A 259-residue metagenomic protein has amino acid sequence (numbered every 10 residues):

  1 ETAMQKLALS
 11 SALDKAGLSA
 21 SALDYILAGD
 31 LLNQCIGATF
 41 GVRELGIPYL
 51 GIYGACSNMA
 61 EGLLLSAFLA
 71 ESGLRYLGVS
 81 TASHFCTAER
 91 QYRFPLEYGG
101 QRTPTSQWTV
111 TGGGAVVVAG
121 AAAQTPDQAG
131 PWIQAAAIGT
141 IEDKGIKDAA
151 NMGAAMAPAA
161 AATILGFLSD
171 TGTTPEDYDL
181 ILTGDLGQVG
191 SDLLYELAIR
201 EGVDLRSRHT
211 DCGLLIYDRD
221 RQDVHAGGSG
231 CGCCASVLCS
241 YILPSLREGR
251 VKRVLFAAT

Functional and structural regions predicted by a protein language model:
E1, P95-G166, D170-T173, S207-D223 (+1 more regions): Condensing-enzyme catalytic core mediating Claisen C-C bond formation in acyl metabolism
T2-L9, L13, G29-N33, T39-R75 (+7 more regions): Claisen-condensing/thiolase-fold acyl-transfer catalytic domains that form or cleave C-C bonds in fatty acid
S10-S19, V117: Short amphipathic alpha-helices and their capping/turn segments at secondary-structure boundaries
G17-L18, G172, G202: Glycine-centered helix-boundary capping/hinge motifs
S19-Y25, T174-D177, K252-R253: Short acidic capping loops at alpha-helix termini that bridge into adjacent secondary structure
Y25-I36, A129-A137: Short coil-to-beta-strand
